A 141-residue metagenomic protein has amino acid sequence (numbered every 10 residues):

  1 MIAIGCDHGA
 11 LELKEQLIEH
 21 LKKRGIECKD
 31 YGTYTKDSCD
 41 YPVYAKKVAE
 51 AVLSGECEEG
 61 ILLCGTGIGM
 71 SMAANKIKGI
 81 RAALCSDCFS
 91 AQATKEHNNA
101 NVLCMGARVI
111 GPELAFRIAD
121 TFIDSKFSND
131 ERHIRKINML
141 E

Functional and structural regions predicted by a protein language model:
M1-I2, E58-L62, R81-A83, A100-C104: Structural motif
A3, G9-A10, C88-E141: C-terminal binding/interaction regions
I4-K22: Glycine-rich phosphate/diphosphate-binding loop of Rossmann-like nucleotide-binding domains
K14, Y41, A45, M70-S71 (+3 more regions): A general structural signal for well-ordered alpha-helical segments in protein cores
E27-S38: A short beta-strand-loop structural module common to alpha/beta enzyme folds
Y44-L62, T66: Short, structured active-site "lid" loops
G69-I80, F89: Short Gly/Thr/Asp-enriched flexible loops that form oxyanion-binding sites at enzyme active sites
